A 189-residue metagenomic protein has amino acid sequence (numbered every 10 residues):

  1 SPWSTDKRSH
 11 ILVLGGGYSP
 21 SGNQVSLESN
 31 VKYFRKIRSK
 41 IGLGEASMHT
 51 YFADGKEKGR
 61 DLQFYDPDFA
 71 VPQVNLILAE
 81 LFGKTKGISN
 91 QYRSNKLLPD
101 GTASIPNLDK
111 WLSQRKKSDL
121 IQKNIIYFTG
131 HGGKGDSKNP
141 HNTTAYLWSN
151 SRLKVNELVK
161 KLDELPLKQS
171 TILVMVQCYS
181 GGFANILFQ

Functional and structural regions predicted by a protein language model:
S1-I121: Boundary/activation segment at the start of structured domains
H10, K123-I125, S170-I172: Structural motif
G17-S21, D54-K58, G130-D136, S151-R152 (+1 more regions): Solvent-exposed loop/turn segments at secondary-structure junctions within structured extracellular/periplasmic domains
N23-S26, D61-Q63, D136-N142, A184-L187: Short, solvent-exposed loop/turn and secondary-structure capping segments
R38, I126, K161, L173-V176: Residue-level detector of buried hydrophobic side-chain packing in well-ordered secondary-structure elements
R93-K96, K117-D119, G130-L165: A short, glycine/acidic-enriched catalytic loop
K160-L167, N185-Q189: Short, surface-exposed basic-aromatic patches at helix termini and helix-loop junctions that form
T171-Q189: Active-site-proximal C-terminal subdomain of hydrolase catalytic domains
